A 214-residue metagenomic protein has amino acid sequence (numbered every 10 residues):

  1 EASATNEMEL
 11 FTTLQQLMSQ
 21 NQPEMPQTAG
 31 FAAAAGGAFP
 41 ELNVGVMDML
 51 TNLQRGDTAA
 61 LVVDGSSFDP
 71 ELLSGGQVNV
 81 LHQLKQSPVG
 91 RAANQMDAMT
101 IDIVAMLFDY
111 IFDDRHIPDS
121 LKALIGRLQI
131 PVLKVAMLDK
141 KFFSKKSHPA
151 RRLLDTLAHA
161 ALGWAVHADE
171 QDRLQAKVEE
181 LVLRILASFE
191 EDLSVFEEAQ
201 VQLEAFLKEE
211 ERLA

Functional and structural regions predicted by a protein language model:
E1-A214: Extended, low-complexity, amphipathic alpha-helical coiled-coil/linker regions that act as scaffolds and localization
